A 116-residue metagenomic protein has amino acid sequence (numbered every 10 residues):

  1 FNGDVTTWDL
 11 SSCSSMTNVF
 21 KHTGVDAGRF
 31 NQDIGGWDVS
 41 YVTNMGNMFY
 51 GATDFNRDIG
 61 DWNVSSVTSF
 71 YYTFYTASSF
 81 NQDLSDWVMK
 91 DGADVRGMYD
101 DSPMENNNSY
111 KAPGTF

Functional and structural regions predicted by a protein language model:
F1-F116: Negatively charged
